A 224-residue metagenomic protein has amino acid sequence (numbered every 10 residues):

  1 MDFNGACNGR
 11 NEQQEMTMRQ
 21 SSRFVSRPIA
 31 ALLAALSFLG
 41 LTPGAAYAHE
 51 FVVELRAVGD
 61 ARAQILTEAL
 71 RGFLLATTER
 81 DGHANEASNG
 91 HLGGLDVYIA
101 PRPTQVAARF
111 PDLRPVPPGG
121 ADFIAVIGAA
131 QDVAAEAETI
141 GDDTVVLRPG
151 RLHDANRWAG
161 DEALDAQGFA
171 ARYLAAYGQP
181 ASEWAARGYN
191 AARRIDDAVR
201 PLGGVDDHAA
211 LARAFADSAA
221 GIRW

Functional and structural regions predicted by a protein language model:
M1-Q20: N-terminal amphipathic/basic-hydrophobic helices that include classical n-h-c signal peptides and signal-anchor
N8, R19-R23, P28, L32-L36 (+2 more regions): Extracytosolic ligand-binding ectodomains
